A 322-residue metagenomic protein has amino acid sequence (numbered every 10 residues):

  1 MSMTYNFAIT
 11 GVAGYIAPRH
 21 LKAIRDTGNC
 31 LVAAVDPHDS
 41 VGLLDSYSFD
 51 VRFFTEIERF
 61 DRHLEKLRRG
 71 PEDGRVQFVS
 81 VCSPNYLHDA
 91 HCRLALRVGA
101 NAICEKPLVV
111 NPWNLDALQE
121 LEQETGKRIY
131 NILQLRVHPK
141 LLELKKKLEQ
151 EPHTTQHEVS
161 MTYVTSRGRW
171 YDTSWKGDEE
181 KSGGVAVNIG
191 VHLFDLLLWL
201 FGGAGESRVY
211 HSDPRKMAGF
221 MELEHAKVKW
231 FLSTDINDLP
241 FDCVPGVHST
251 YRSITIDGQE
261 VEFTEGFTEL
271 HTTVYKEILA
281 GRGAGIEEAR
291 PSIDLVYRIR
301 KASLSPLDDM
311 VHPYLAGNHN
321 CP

Functional and structural regions predicted by a protein language model:
M1-R52: N-terminal Rossmann-like dinucleotide-binding module
M1-S2, K66-G70, F78-S80, K276-P322: C-terminal helix-rich "cap/oligomerization" subdomain common to oxidoreductases
H20, F53-I103, P107-E120: Beta-loop-alpha module in the N-terminal Rossmann-like domain of NAD(P)-dependent dehydrogenases, especially those
L31, D50, R75-V79, P152-Q156: Local beta-strand N-terminus motif with an aromatic residue
Y86, V109-R169: A contiguous active-site-proximal alpha/beta segment in oxidoreductase catalytic domains
R169-D238, R290-D294, L315: Rossmann-like dinucleotide-binding domain that binds NAD(P)(H)
V209-R300: NAD(P)-dinucleotide binding in Rossmann-like oxidoreductases
